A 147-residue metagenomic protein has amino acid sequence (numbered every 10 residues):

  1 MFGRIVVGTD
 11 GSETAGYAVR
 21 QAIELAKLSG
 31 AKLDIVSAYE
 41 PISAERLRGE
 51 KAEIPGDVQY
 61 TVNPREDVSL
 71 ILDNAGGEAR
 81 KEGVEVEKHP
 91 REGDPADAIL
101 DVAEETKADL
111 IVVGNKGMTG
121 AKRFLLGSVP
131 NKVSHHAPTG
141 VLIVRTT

Functional and structural regions predicted by a protein language model:
G3-P55, E78, E82: Small/aliphatic-rich secondary-structure junction motif
L28, N74-I111: Structural beta-alpha unit
D34, E87, L142: Conserved beta-strand positions in the Rossmann-like core of class I SAM-dependent methyltransferases
S37, G114-K116, T146: Short secondary-structure boundary segments
E50-I54, E105-K107, V129-P130: Short, hinge-like loop/turn segments at secondary-structure boundaries
I54-L70: A short acidic, glycine-rich active-site loop that binds or catalyzes chemistry on phosphate/adenosine moieties
L110-H135: Glycine-rich, Arg-bearing micro-motifs that act as flexible, cationic patches
R123, P138, T146: Short, conserved catalytic or interaction motifs in soluble domains
